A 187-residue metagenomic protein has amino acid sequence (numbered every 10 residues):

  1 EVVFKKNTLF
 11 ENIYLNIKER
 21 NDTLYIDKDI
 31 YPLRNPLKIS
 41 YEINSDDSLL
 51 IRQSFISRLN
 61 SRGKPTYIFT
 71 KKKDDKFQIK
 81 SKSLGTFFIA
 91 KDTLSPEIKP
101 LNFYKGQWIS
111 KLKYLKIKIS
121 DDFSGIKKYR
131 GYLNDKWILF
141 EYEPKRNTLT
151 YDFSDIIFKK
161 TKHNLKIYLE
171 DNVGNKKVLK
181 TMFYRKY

Functional and structural regions predicted by a protein language model:
K5, K38-N44, Y114-D122: Short edge beta-strand/loop segments characteristic of extracellular beta-sandwich folds
E11-F55, K111: Proteolytic processing hotspots in large secreted/extracellular or virion-associated proteins and select intracellular
D22, S61-T70, D135-E141: Surface-exposed loop/edge segments in extracytoplasmic proteins
K28-I30, L101-W108: Short beta-strand segments of immunoglobulin-like
K38-I43, D75-S83, L149-I156: Exposed aromatic-hydrophobic patches
K76, K116-Y187: Long, low-complexity serine/threonine/glycine- and acidic-rich segments characteristic of extracellular
K82-L84, L112, K160-N164: Extracellular Ig-like/FN3 beta-sandwich strand-entry sites
T93-E97: Proline-centered linker/hinge motifs at extracellular inter-domain junctions
